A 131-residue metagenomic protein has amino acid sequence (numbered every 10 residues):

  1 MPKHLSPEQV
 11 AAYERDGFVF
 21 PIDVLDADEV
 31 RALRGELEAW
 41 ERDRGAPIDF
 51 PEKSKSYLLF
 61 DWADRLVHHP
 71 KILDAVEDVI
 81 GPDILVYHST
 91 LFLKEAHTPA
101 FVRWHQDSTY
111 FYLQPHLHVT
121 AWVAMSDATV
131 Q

Functional and structural regions predicted by a protein language model:
M1-D16, F20-L113, L117: Non-heme Fe(II)-dependent double-stranded beta-helix
D127-Q131: Extended, low-complexity, turn-rich repeat/linker tracts enriched in Gly/Pro/Ser/Thr and Asp/Glu that occur
